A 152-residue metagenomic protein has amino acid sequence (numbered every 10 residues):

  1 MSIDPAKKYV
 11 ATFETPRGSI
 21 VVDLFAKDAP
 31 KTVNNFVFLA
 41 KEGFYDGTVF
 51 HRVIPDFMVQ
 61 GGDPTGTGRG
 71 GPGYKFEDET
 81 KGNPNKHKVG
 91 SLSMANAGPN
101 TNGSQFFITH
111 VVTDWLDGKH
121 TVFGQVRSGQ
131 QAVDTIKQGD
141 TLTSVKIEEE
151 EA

Functional and structural regions predicted by a protein language model:
M1-A152: Cyclophilin-like peptidyl-prolyl cis-trans isomerases
